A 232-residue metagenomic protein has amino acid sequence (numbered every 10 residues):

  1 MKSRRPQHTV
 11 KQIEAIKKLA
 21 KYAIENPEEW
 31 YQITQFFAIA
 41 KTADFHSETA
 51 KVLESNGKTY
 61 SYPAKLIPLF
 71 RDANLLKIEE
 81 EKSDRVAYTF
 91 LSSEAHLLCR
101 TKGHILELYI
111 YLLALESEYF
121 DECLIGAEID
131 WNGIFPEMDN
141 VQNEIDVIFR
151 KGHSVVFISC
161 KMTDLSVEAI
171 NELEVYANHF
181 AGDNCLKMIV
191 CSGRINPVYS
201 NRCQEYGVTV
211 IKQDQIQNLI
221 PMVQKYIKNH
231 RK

Functional and structural regions predicted by a protein language model:
M1-K232: Intrinsically disordered, low-complexity Ser/Thr/Pro/Gly-rich regulatory segments
